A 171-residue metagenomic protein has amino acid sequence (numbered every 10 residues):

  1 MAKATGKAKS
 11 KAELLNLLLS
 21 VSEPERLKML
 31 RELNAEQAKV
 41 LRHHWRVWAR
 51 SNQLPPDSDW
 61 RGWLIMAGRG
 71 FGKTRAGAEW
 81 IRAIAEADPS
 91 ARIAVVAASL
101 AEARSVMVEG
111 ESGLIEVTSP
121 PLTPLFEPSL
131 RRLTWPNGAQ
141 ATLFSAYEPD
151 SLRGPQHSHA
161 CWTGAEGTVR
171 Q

Functional and structural regions predicted by a protein language model:
A2-Q171: Phosphate/NTP-binding elements of NTP-utilizing enzymes
